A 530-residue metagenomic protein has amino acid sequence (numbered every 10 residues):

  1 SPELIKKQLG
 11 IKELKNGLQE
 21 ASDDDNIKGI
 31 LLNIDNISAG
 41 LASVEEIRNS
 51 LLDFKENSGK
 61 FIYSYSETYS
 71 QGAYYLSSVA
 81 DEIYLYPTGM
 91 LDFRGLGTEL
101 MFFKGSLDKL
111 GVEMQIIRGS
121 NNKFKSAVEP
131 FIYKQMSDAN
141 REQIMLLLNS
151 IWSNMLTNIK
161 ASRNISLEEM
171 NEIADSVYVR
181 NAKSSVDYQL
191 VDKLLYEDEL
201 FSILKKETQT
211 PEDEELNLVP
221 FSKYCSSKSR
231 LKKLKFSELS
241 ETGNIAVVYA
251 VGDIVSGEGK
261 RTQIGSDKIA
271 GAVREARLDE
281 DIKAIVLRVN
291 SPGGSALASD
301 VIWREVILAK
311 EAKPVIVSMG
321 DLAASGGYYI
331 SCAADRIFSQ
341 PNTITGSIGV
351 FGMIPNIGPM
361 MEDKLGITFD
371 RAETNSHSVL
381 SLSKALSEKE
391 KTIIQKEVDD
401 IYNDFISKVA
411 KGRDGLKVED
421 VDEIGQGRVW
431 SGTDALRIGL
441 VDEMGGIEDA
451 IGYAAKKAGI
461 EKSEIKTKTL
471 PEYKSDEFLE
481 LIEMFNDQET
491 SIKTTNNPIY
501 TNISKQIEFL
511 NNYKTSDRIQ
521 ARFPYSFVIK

Functional and structural regions predicted by a protein language model:
S1-L167, N171-D175, V179, K205-P314 (+2 more regions): Small-residue-centered hinge/linker elements
D25, D81, V186-Q189, A276 (+5 more regions): Generic helix-packing signal
E168-Y188, K193, K417-G445, A450: Amphipathic alpha-helical substructures
E197-E199, T210: Amphipathic alpha-helical
E199, V301, N356, W430 (+1 more regions): Residue-level recognition of oxygen-bearing side chains
M319: Active-site neighborhood of thiol-dependent amide/isopeptide-bond enzymes
G427, G432-N502: C-terminal structured "cap/appendage" subdomains that terminate the fold
